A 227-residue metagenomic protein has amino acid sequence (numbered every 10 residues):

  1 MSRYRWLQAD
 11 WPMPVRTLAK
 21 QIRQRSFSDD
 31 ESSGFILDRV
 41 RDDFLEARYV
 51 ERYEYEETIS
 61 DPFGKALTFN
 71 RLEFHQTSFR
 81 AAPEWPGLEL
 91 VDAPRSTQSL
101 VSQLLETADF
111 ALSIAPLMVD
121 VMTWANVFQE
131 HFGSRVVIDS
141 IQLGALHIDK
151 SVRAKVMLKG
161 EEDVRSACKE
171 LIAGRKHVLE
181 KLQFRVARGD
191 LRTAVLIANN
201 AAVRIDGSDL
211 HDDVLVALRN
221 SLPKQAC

Functional and structural regions predicted by a protein language model:
M1-C227: Intrinsically disordered, low-complexity, charge-rich terminal extensions of nucleic-acid-associated complexes
